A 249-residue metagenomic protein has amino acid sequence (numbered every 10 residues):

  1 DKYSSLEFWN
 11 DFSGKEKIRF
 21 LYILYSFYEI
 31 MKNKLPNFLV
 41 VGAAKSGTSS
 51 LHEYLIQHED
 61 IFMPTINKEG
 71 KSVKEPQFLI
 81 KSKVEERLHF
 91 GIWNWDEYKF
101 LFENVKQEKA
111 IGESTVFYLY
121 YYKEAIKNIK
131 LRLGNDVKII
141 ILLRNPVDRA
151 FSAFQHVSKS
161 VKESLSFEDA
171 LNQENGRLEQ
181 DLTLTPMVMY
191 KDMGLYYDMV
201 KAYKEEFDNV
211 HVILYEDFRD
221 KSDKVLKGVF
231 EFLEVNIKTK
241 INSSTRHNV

Functional and structural regions predicted by a protein language model:
D1-Y121, R132-V137, P146-Q180: PAPS-dependent sulfotransferase catalytic core
G70, K74, K201-V249: The conserved 3'-phosphoadenosine-5'-phosphosulfate
S82-R87, T115-V116, T185-G194, L214-E216: Active-site rim elements
Y98-L101, A125, Y196-V200, V225: Alpha-helical packing segments of well-folded alpha/beta enzyme cores
G112, K138-I140, H211-I213: Hydrophobic/aromatic beta-strand patches that form the interior of the parallel beta-sheet core in alpha/beta enzyme
R144-V147, F218-D220: Canonical radical SAM enzyme core domain
A170-Q173, G194, D198-K201: Glycine/proline-rich, positively charged, aromatic-decorated active-site loop/lid region on the catalytic face
